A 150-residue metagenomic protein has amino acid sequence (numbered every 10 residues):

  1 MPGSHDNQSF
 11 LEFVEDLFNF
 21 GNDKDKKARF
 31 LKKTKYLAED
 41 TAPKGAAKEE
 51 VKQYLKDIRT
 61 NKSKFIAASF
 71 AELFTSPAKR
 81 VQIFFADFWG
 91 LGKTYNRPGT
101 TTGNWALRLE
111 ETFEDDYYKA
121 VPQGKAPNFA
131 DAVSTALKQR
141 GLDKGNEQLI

Functional and structural regions predicted by a protein language model:
M1-I150: Catalytic cores of glycan-processing enzymes that make or break glycosidic bonds
